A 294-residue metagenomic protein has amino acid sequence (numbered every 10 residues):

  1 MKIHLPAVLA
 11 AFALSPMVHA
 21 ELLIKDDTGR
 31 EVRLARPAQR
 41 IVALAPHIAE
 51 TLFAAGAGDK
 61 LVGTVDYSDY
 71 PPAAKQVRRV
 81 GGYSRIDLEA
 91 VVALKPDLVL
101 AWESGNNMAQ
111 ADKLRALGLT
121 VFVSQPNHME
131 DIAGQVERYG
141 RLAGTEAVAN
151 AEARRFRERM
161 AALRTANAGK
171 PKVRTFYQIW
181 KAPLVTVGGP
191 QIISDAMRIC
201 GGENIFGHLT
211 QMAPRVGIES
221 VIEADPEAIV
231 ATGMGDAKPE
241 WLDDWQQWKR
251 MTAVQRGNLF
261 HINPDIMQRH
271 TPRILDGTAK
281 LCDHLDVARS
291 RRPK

Functional and structural regions predicted by a protein language model:
M1-V8: Bacterial N-terminal signal peptides that target proteins for export
E21-I24, R30-E31, D97-L98, W102 (+3 more regions): Extracytoplasmic substrate-binding proteins
D27-G29, V80-E89, G105, L209-I218: Short helix-initiation/N-cap motifs at beta->coil->alpha
Q39-L94, L98-S104, I205: A short, structured surface patch at a secondary-structure boundary
A45, E103-S104, I179, L209 (+3 more regions): Short secondary-structure boundary segments
V65, P190-A213, G233, F260-H261: His/Asp/Glu-enriched short active-site or ligand-binding loop at hydrolase and phosphoryl-transfer sites
L88-K95, L117, V216-D225: Short helices/loops that flank or line small-molecule/ion binding pockets
